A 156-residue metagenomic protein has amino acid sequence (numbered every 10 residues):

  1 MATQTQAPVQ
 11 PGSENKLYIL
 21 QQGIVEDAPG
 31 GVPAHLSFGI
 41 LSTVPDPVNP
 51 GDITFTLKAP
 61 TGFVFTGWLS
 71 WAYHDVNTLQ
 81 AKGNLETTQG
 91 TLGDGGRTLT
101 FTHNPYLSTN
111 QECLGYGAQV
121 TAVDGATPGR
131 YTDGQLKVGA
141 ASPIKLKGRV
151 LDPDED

Functional and structural regions predicted by a protein language model:
M1-V48, I144-D156: Serine/threonine-rich, low-complexity linker/repeat segments that form flexible spacers/stalks
Q4, V25, G31, T56 (+2 more regions): Short, intrinsically disordered, low-complexity terminal segments
A7-S13, P50-N104: A surface/secretory-pathway sequence property marking extracellular, secreted, or lumenal proteins enriched
A34-F38, I53-F55, L99, L114-A118 (+1 more regions): Hydrophobic residues positioned within well-ordered beta-strands of beta-sheet architectures
L36-F38, Q119-D152: Serine/threonine-enriched low-complexity regions used as flexible
S42-D46, T61, D124: Short, acidic/polar linear motifs in exposed loop/turn regions
P47-G51, R130-T132: Short loop/turn segments at connectors of secondary-structure elements within structured domains
G96-T132: Low-complexity, intrinsically disordered segments enriched in Ser/Thr together with acidic residues
